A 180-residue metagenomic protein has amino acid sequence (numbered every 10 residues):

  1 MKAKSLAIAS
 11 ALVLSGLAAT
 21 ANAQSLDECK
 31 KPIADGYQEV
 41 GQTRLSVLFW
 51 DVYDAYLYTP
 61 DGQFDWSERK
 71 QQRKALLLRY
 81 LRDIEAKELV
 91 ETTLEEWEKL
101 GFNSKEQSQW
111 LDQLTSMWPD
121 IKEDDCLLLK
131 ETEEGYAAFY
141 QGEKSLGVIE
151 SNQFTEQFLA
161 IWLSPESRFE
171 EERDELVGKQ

Functional and structural regions predicted by a protein language model:
M1-A9: Bacterial N-terminal signal peptides that target proteins for export
A9-L17: Bacterial N-terminal signal peptides
N22-Q141, S145-Q180: Terminal leader/tail segments of proteins
